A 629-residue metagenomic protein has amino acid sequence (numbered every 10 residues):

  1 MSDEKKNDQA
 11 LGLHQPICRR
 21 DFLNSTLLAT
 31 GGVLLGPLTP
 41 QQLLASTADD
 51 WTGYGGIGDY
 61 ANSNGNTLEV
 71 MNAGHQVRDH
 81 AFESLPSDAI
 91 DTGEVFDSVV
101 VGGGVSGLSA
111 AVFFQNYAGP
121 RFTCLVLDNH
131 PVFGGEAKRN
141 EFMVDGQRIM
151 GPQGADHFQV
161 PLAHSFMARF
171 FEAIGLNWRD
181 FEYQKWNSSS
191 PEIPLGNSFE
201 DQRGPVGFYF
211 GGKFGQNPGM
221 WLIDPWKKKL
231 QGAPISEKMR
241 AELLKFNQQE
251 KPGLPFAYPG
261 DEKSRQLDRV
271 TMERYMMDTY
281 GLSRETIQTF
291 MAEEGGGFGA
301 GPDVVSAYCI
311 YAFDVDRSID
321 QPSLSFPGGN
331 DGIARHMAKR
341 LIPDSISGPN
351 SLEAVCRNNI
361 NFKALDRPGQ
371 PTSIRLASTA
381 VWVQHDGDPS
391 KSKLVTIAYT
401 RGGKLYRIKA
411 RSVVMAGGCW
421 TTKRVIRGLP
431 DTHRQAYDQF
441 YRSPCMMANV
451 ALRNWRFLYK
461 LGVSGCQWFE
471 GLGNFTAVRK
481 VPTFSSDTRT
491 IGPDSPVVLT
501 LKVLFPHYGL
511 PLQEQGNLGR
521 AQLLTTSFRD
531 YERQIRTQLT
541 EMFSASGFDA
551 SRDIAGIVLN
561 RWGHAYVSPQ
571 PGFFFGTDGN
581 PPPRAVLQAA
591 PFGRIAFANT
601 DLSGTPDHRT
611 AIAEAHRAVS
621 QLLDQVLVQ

Functional and structural regions predicted by a protein language model:
M1-C18: N-terminal secretory signal peptides
C18-G36: N-terminal export leaders
S46-S87, E141, A451, K460-Q629: Conserved flavin/dinucleotide-binding core of flavoenzymes
G58, G134-F166, Y258-D261, E294-D316: Glycine-rich active-site loop/strand segments that organize a redox cofactor
E69-Q76, E83-P252: N-terminal glycine-rich phosphate/pyrophosphate-binding loop and immediately adjacent elements
N247-S378, P389-K393: Active-site/ligand-binding neighborhood in enzyme catalytic cores
L376-T500, L504-Y508: Mid-domain catalytic core of redox enzymes that form a hydrophobic substrate pocket/lid adjacent to a catalytic redox
